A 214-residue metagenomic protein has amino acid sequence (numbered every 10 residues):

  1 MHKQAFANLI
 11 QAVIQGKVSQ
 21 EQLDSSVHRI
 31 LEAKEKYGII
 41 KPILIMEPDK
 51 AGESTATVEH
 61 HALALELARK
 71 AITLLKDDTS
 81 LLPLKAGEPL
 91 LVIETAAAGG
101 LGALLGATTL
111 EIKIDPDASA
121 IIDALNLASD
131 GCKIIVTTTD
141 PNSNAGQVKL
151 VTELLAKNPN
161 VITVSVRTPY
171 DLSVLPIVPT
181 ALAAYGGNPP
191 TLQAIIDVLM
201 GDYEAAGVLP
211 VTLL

Functional and structural regions predicted by a protein language model:
M1-L214: Preference for extracellular/luminal or secreted protein segments
